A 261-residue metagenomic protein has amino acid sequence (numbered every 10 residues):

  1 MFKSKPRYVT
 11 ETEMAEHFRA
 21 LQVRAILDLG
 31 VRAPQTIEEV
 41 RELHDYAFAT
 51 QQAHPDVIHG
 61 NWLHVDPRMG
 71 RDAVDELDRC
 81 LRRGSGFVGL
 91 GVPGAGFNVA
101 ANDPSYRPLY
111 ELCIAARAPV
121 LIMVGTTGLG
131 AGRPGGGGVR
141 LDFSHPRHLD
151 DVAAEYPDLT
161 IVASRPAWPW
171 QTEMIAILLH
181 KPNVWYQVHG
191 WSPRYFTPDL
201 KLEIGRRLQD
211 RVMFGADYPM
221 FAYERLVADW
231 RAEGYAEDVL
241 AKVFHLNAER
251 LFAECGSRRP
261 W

Functional and structural regions predicted by a protein language model:
M1-A25, L208-R211, F221-W261: Mid-to-C-terminal alpha-helical segments outside catalytic/metal-binding sites
E11-R19, R41-F48, Q52, R71-R82 (+6 more regions): Amphipathic, non-transmembrane alpha-helical secondary structure
F18, A47, C80, C113 (+5 more regions): Conserved, mostly hydrophobic/aromatic
R24, P34-G130: Active-site gating/metal-coordination segments in enzymes
P67-M69, W168, P219: Short glycine-enriched loops at secondary-structure junctions
F87-G89, N98-M213: Catalytic pocket-lining loop regions of alpha/beta-barrel enzymes, especially the amidohydrolase/enolase/GH5 lineages
G91-G96, D217-Y218, R225: Charged, low-complexity C-terminal accessory regions
